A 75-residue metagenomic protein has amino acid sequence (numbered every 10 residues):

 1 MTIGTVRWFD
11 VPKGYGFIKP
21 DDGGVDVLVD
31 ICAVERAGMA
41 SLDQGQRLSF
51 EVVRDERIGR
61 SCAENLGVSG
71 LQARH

Functional and structural regions predicted by a protein language model:
M1-V11: Structural detector for short beta-strands of small beta-barrel domains
K13-I18: Short aromatic-glycine-enriched beta-strand elements
D26-G38: Beta-strand/loop nucleic-acid-binding surfaces
E35-S49: Short nucleic-acid-contacting surface segments enriched for D/E, G, S/T with interspersed K/R
V53-H75: OB-fold/S1-family single-stranded nucleic acid-binding modules
